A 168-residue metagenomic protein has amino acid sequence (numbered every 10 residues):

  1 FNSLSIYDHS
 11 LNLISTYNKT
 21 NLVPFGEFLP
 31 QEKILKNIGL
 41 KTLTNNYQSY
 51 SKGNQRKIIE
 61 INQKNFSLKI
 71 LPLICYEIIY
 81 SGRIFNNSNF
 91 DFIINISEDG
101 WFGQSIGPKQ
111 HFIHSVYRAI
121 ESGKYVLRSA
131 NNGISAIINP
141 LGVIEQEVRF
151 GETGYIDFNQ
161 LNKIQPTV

Functional and structural regions predicted by a protein language model:
F1-V168: Enzyme catalytic cores with a strong preference for nitrogen-chemistry domains
